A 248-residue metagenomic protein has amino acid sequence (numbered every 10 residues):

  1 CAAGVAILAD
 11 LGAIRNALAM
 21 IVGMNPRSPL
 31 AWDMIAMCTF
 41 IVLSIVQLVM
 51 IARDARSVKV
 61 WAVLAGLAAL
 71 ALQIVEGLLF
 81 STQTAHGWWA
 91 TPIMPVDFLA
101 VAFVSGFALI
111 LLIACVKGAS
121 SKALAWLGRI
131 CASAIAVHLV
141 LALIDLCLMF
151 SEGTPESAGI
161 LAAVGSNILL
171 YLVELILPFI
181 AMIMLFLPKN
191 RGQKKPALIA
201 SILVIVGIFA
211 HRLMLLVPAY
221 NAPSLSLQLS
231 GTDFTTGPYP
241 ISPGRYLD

Functional and structural regions predicted by a protein language model:
C1-A19, G23, P29-D54: Transmembrane-helix bundle segments that line or gate the permeation/cavity pathway in multi-pass membrane proteins
C1-A2, M24, G66, S201-L203: Short hydrophobic "helix-edge" motifs at membrane interfaces and signal-peptide entry regions
L8-A31, G77-D97, L146-I168, L216-Y246: Membrane-interface interhelical loops and short amphipathic "cap" helices that link adjacent transmembrane segments
M37-C38, L43-A200, G207-A210, M214: Long, contiguous internal "core" modules enriched in hydrophobic/ aromatic residues
M184-L187, G192, A197, S201-Q228 (+1 more regions): Feature marks hydrolase-like catalytic cores characterized by long aromatic- and Gly/Pro-rich stretches
